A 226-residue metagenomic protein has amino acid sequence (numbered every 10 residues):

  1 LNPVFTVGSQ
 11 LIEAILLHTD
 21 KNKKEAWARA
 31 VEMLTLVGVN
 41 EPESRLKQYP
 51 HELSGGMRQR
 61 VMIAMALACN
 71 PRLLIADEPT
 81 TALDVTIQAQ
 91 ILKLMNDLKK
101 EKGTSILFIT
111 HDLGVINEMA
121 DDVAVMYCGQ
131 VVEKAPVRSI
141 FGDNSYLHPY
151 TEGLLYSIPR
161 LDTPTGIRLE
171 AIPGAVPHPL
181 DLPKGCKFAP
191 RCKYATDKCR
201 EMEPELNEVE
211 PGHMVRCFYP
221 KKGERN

Functional and structural regions predicted by a protein language model:
F5-E25, T35, V39-N40, A135: ABC-type ATPase nucleotide-binding domains, specifically the catalytic core motifs of the NBD
K24-S44, E152-Y156: Conserved ABC ATPase "signature" region
S44-Y49, I167: Interfacial catalytic loop of ABC nucleotide-binding domains
Q48-L53, M57: Conserved ABC ATPase signature
A68-R72: A short, proline-enriched helix->beta-strand linker immediately N-terminal to the Walker B motif in ABC-type P-loop
I75, P79, L83, I87-I167: P-loop NTP-binding/switch modules centered on Walker-like glycine-rich loops
V137-N226: Charged, flexible cofactor/metal-binding loops and thiol motifs
